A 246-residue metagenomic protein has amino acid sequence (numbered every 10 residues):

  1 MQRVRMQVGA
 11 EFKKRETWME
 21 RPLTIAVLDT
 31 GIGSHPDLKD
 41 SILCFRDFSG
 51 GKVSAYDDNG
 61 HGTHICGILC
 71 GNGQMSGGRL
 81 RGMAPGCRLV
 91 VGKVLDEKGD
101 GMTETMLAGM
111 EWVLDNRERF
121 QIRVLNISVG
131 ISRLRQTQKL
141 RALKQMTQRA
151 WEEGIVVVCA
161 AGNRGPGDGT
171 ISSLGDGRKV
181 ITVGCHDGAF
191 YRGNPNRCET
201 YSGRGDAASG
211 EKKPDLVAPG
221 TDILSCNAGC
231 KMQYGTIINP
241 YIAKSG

Functional and structural regions predicted by a protein language model:
M1-E16: Autoinhibitory propeptides
K14-V27, G31-C44, V53-E104, F120-R123 (+2 more regions): Subtilisin-like serine protease catalytic core
M19, Q148-E152, V217: Anion (oxyanion) recognition and catalysis
D29, G175-G246: Extracellular S/T/G-rich loop segment that most often corresponds to the catalytic His/Ser-adjacent loop
G31-G33, F48-S49, M75, L95-K98 (+6 more regions): Solvent-exposed loop/turn segments at secondary-structure junctions within structured extracellular/periplasmic domains
G51-N59, Y191-C198: Short, charged, surface-exposed secondary-structure boundary motifs
R88, V156, D222: Residue-level detector of anion-binding/catalytic polar loops
V94-K179, A208-E211, G229-K231, T236-S245: Substrate-binding/access-modulating region of protease and related hydrolase catalytic domains
